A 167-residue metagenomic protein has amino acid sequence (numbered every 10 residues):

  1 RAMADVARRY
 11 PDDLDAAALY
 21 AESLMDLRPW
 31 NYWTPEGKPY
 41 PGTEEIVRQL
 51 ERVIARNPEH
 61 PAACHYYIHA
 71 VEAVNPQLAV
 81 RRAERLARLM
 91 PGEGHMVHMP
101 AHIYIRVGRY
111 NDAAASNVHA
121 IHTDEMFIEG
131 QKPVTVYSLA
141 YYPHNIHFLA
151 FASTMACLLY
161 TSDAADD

Functional and structural regions predicted by a protein language model:
R1-D12, L19-A55, E59, C64-V74 (+4 more regions): Short coil/linker segments at helix-helix boundaries
C64-Y67, A115, H119: Beta-strand segments within the central parallel beta-sheet cores of soluble alpha/beta enzyme folds
H102, R109, H119: Catalytic-core region of carbohydrate-active enzymes that cleave or remodel glycosidic bonds
Y160-D167: Conserved small/polar residues in nucleotide/adenosyl-binding loops
